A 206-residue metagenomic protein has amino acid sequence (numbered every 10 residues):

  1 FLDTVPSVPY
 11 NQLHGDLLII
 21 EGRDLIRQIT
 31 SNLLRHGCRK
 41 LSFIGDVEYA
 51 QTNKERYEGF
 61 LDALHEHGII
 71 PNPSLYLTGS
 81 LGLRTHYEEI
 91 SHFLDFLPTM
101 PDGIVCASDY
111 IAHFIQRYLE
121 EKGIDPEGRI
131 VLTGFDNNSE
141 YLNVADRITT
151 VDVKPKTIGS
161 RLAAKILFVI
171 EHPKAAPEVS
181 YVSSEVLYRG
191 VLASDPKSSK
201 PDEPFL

Functional and structural regions predicted by a protein language model:
F1-D3, I19, G45, T78 (+2 more regions): Short beta-strand/turn micro-motifs composed of small residues that flank or help shape donor/cofactor-binding pockets
F1-S31, R35, L94-T99: Alpha-helical recognition/docking segments in bacterial nutrient-uptake and carbohydrate-utilization systems
L2, H36, T52, A107-S108 (+1 more regions): Replace "coordinates the UDP/GDP/TDP-sugar" with "coordinates nucleotide-activated sugar donors
P6, Y49, R56, Y110-A112: Alpha-helix capping/helix-boundary segments
H14-G15, E21, N72, S91-F205: Flexible loop/turn connectors
I26-R27, T78-L97: Structural motif
R27-G68, K174, E178-A193: An alpha-beta-alpha
L61-T85: Short beta-strand elements in bilobed, periplasmic/extracellular small-molecule ligand-binding domains
